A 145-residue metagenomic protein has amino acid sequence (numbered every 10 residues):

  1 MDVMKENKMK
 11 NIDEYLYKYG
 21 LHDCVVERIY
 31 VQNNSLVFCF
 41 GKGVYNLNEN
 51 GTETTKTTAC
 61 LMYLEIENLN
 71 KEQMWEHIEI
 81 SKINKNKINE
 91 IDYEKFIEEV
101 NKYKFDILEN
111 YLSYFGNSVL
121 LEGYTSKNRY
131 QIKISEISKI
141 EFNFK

Functional and structural regions predicted by a protein language model:
D2-K145: Surface-exposed, interaction-prone regions used to assemble/regulate multi-protein complexes
